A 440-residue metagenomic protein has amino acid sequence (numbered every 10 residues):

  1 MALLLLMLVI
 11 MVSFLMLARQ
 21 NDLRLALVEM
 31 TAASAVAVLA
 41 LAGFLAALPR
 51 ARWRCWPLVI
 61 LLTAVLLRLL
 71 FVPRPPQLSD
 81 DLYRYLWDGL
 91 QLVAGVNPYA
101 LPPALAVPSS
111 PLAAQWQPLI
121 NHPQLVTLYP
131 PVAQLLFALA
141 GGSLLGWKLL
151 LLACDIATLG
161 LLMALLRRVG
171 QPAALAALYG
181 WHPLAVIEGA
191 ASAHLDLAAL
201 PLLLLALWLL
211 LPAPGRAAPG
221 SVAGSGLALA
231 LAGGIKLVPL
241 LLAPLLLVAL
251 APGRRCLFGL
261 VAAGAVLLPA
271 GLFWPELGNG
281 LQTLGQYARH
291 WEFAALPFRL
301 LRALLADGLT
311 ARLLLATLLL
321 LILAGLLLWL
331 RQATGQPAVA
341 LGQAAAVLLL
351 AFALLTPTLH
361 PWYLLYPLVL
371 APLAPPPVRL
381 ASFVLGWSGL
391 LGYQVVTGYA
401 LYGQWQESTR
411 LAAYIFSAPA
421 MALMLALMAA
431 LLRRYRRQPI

Functional and structural regions predicted by a protein language model:
M1-W291, F298, R302, L313-I440: Multi-pass membrane glycosyltransferase architecture that uses lipid-linked
L305-A306: Membrane interface segments of multi-pass transport proteins and intramembrane proteases
L309-T310: A glycine-rich beta-turn/hairpin centered on an aromatic-Pro dipeptide
